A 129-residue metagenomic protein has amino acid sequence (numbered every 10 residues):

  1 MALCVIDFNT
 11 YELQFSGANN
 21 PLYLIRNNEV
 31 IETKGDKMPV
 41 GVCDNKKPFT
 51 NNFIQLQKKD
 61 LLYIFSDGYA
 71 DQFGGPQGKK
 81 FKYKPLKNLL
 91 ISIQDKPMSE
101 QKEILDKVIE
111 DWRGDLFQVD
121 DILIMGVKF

Functional and structural regions predicted by a protein language model:
M1-F129: Conserved subregion of the PPM/PP2C metallophosphatase catalytic domain
